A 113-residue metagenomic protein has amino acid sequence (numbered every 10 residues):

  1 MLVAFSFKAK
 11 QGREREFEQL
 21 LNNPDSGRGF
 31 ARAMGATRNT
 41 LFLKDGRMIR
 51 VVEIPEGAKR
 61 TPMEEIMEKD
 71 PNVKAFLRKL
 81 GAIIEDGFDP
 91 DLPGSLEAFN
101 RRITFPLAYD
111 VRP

Functional and structural regions predicted by a protein language model:
L2-K8: Active-site-flanking beta-strand signature of metal-NTP-handling nucleotidyl enzymes and homologous cyclase-like
K8-K10, E53-P55: Solvent-exposed residues in well-ordered beta-strands and their adjoining turns, especially edge/terminal strands
Q11-A36: Short amphipathic alpha-helical segments
E16, E53, T104-F105: Sequence-pattern detector for short linear motifs and compositional/periodic biases rather than a specific fold
G27-T37, I54-G94: An amphipathic, aromatic/His-enriched active-site/gating alpha helix that lines ligand/cofactor pockets
N39-K44: Short beta-strand
M48-I49: Hydrophobic residues embedded in beta-strands of well-ordered beta-sheets
E85-P113: Short, low-order "capping/linker" segments at domain edges
